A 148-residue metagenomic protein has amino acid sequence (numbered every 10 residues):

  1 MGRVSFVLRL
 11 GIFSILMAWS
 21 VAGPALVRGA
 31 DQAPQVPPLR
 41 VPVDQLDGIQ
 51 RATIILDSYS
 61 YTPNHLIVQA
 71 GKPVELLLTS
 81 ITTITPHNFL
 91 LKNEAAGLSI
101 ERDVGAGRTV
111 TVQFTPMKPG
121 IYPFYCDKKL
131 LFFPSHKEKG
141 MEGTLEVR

Functional and structural regions predicted by a protein language model:
M1-T53: Extracytoplasmic entry segments of secretory-pathway proteins
P34-L46, V104-R148: Extracellular/periplasmic metallocenter environments
V43-P73: N-terminal edge beta-strand
R51, P73, I84-N88, I121: Exposed beta-strand and adjacent loop surfaces of beta-rich binding modules that mediate intermolecular recognition
T53-I55, E75-L77, L90, Y125 (+1 more regions): Soluble periplasmic/extracytoplasmic beta-strand elements of cell-envelope proteins
L56-S58, L78-T82, P116: Non-cytosolic beta-sheet module surface loops
P63-L66, L98-D103, V112-Q113: Beta-strand-rich interaction surfaces with strong enrichment in secreted/lumenal proteins
T79-A106, F132-G143: Histidine- and aromatic-enriched segments that form or immediately flank copper-ligand environments
